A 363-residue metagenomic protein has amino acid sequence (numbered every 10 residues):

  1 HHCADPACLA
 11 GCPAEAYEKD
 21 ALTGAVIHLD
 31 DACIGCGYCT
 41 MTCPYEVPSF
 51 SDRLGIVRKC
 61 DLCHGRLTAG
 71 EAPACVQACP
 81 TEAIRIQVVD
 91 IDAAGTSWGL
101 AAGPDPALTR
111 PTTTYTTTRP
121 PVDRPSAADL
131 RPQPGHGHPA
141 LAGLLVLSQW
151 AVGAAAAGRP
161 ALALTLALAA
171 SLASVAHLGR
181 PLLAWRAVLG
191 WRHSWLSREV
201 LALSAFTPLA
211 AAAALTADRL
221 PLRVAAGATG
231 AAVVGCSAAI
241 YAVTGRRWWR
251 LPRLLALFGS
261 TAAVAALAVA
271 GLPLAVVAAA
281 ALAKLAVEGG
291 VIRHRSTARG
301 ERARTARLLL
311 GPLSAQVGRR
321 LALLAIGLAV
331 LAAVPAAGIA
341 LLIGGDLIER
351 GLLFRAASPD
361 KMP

Functional and structural regions predicted by a protein language model:
H1-V26, D30-C36, T40-T42, E46: Ferredoxin-type iron-sulfur electron-transfer modules and their immediate structural context
A4, A32, T40-L141: Flanking helices and flexible, charged tails adjoining ferredoxin-like Fe-S electron-transfer domains in multi-subunit
A102, E301-A306, A357-P363: Short, highly charged, low-complexity non-transmembrane loops/tails of multi-pass membrane proteins
R110-P111, Y115-G158, L164, L168 (+3 more regions): N-terminal signal-anchor module of multipass membrane proteins
G135-P139, G143-Q149, A157-P160, H193 (+1 more regions): Long, contiguous internal "core" modules enriched in hydrophobic/ aromatic residues
R159-A205, L209: Membrane helical hairpin/interfacial module
L178-P181, V287-T297, G351-D360: Juxtamembrane/interface segments at transmembrane-helix termini
